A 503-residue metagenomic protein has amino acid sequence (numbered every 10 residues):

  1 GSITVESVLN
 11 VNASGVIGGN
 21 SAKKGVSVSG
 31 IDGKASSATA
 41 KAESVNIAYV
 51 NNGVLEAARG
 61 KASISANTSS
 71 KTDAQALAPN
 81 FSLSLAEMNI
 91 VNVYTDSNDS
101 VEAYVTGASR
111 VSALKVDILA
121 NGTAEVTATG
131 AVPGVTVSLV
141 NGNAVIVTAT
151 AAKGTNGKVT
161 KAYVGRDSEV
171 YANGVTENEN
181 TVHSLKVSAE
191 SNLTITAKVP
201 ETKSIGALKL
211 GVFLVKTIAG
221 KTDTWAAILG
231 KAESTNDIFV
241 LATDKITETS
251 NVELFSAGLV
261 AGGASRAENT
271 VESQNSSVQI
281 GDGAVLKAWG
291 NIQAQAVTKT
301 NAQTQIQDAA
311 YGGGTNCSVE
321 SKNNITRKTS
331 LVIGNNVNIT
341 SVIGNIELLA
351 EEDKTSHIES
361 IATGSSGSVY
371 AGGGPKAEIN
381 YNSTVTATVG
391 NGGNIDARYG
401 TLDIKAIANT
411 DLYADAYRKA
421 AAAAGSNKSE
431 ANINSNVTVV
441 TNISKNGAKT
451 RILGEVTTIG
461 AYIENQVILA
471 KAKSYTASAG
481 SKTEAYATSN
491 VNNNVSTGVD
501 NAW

Functional and structural regions predicted by a protein language model:
G1-W503: Low-complexity, glycine- and small/polar-enriched segments
